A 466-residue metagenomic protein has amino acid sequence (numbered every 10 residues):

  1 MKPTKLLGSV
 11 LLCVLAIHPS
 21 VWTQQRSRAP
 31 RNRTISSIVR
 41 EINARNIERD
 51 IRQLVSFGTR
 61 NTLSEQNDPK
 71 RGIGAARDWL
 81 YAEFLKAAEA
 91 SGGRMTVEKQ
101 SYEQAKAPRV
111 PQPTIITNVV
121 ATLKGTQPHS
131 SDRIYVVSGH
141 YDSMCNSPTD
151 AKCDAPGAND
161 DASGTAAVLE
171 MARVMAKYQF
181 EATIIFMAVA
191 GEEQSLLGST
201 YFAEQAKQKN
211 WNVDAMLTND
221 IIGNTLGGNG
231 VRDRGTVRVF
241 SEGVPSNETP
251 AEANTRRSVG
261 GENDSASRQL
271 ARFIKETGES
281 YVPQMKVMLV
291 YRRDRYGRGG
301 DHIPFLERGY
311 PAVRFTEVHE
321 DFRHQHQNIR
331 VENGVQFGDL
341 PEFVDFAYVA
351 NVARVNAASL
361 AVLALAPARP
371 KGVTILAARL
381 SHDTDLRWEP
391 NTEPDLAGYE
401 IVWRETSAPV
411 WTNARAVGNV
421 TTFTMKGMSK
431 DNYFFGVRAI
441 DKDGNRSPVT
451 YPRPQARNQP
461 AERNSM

Functional and structural regions predicted by a protein language model:
R28, I38, N46-K124: A non-catalytic alpha/beta surface segment that caps or lines the substrate-entry region of metallo-dependent hydrolase
V55, I222-E242, L289-P367: Active-site-adjacent mobile loop/cap segments within catalytic or ligand-binding domains
A121, V137-S138, D142-L196, N356: Alpha-helical metal-binding/catalytic segments enriched in His/Glu/Asp
V168, G418-T424, Y433: Short S/T/G- and acidic-enriched coil/turn segments that sit immediately N-terminal to beta-strands in beta-sandwich
V189-G300, R308, A312: Metal-dependent peptidase/peptidase-like ectodomains
H382-D395: Conserved aromatic anchor
M425-R446: Beta-strand-rich modules
I440-M466: Extracellular fibronectin type III
